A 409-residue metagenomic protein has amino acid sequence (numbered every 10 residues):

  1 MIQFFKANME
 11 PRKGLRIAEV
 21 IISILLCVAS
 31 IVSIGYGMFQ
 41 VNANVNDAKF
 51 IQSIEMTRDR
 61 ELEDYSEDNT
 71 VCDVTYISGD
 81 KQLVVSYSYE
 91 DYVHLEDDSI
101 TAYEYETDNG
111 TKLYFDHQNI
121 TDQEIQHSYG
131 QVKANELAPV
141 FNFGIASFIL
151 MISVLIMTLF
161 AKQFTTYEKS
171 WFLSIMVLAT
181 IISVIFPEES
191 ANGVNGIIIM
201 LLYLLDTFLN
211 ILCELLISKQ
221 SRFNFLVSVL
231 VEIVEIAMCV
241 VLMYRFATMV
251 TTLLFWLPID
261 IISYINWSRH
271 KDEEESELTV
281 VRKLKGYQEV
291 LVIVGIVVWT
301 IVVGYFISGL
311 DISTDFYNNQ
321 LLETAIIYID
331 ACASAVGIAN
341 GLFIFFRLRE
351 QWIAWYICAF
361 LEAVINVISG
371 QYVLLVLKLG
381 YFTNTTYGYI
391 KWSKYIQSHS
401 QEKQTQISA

Functional and structural regions predicted by a protein language model:
M1-L15, I120-V132: Cytosolic juxtamembrane N-terminal segments of multi-pass membrane proteins
F4-N44, I149, S153-Q220, L257-I259 (+1 more regions): Polytopic alpha-helical membrane-helix bundles and their juxtamembrane interface segments in multi-pass membrane
V45-S66: Structural detector for short beta-strands of small beta-barrel domains
L62, S66, Y76-S78, L95 (+2 more regions): Acidic surface patches and DE-rich sequence motifs
V74, Q82-S86, Y103-T107, T111-D116: Short linear proline/tyrosine/threonine-rich motifs used for host-factor recruitment and membrane trafficking/assembly
E90-A102: Short nucleic-acid-contacting surface segments enriched for D/E, G, S/T with interspersed K/R
T107-F143: Short, aromatic-rich amphipathic segments at membrane interfaces that lie adjacent to a transmembrane helix or signal
S218-H270: Hydrophobic/aromatic-rich structural module bridging two neighboring secondary-structure elements via a short loop
